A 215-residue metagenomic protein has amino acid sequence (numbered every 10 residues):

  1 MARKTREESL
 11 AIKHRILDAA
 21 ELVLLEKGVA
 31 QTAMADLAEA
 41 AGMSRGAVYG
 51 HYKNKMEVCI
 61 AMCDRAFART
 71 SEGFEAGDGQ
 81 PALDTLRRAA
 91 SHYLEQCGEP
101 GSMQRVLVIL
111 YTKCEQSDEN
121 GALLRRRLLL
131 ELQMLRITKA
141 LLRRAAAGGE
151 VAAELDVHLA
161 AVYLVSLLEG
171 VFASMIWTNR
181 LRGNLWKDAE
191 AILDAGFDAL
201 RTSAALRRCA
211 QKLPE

Functional and structural regions predicted by a protein language model:
M1-A11, A204-E215: N-terminal intrinsically disordered/low-complexity leader segments
M1-K27, Q31-M43, E57: Basic, helix-initiating cap at the start of DNA-binding domains
L24, A33-M34, R45, K55-A66 (+2 more regions): Amphipathic alpha-helical segments enriched in hydrophobic/aromatic and basic residues that form the DNA-contacting
A41-Y52: Short hydrophobic/aromatic patch on the recognition helix
A61, E75-R105, V157-L164, W186 (+1 more regions): Hydrophobic alpha-helical connector segments
S71, E75-A76, D84, N120-G148 (+2 more regions): Amphipathic alpha-helical packing segments from all-alpha helical-bundle domains
Q96-E99, Q116, A140, R144 (+2 more regions): Amphipathic C-terminal alpha-helical segment
E99-R125, A173: Amphipathic alpha-helical segments used for helix-helix packing
